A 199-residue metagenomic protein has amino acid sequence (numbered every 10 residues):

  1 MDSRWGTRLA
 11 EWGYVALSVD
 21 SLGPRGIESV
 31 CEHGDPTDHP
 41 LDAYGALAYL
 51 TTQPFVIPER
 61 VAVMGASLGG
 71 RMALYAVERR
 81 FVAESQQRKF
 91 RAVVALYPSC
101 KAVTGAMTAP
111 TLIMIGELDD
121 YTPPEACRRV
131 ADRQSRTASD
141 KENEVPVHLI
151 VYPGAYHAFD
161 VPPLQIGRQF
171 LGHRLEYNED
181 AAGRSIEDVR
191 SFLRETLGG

Functional and structural regions predicted by a protein language model:
M1-T52, P162-L175: Serine-hydrolase catalytic machinery in alpha/beta-hydrolase-like enzymes
M1-T7, R91, A126-D132: N-terminal cap/lid subdomain of alpha/beta-hydrolase-fold enzymes
W12, D38-T108: Primarily recognizes the serine-hydrolase "nucleophile elbow" in alpha/beta-hydrolase and SGNH/GDSL folds
D20, M64, V93-Y97, M114 (+1 more regions): Alpha/beta-hydrolase-fold catalytic nucleophile elbow
P24-I27, K101, Y121, A158: Active-site loop signature of alpha/beta-hydrolase-fold enzymes
A109, P123-R136: Short alpha-helix in the alpha/beta-hydrolase fold that links the catalytic acid
I113-I115, D119: Short beta-strand/loop motif that positions the catalytic acidic residue of the alpha/beta-hydrolase fold
N143-G199: C-terminal catalytic histidine-bearing segment of alpha/beta-hydrolase fold enzymes
